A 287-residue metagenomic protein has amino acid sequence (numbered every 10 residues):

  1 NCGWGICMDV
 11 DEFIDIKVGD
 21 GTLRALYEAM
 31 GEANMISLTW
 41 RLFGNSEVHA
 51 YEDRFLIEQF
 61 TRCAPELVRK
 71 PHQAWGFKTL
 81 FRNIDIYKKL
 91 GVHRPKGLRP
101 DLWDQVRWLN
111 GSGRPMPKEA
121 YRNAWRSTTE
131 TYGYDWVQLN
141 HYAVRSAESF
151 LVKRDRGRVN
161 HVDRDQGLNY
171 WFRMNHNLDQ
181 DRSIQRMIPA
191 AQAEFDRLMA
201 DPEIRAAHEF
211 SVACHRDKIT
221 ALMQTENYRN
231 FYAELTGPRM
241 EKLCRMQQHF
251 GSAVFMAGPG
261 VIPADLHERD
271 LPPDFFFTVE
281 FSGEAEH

Functional and structural regions predicted by a protein language model:
C2-D15: Short beta-strand-to-loop acidic/aromatic patch adjacent to the donor-nucleotide binding site
I16-R245: Catalytic-site signature of metal-activated, phosphate-bearing donor transferases, centered on the GT-A/GT-A-like
E226-H287: C-terminal non-catalytic accessory extensions
